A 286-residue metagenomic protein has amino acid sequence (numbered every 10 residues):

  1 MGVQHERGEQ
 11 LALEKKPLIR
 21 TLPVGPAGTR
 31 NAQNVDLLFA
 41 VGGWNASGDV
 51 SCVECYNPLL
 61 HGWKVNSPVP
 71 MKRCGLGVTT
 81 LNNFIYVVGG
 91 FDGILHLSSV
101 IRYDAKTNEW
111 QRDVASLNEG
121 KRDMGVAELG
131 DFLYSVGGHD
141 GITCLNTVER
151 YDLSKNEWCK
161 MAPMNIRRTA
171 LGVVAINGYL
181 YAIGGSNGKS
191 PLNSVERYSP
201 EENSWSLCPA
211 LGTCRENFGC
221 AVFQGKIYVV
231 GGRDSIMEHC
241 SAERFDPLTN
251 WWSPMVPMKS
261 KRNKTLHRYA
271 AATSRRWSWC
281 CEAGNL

Functional and structural regions predicted by a protein language model:
M1-L286: Kelch-like beta-propeller repeat domains
